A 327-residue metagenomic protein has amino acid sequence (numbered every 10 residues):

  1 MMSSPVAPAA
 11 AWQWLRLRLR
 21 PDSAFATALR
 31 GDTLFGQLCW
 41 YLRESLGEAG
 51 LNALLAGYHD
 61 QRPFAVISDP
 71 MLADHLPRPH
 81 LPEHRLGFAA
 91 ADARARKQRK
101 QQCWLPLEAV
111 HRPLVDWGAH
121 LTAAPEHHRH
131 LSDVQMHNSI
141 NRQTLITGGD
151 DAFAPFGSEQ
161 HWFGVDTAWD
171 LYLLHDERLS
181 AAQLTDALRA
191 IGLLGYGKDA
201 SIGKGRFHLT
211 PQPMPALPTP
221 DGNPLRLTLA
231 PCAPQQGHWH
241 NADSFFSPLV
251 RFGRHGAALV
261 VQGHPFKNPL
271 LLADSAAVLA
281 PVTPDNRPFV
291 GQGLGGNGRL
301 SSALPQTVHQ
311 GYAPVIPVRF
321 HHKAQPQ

Functional and structural regions predicted by a protein language model:
M1-Q327: Conserved active-site/ligand-binding neighborhood in enzyme cores
